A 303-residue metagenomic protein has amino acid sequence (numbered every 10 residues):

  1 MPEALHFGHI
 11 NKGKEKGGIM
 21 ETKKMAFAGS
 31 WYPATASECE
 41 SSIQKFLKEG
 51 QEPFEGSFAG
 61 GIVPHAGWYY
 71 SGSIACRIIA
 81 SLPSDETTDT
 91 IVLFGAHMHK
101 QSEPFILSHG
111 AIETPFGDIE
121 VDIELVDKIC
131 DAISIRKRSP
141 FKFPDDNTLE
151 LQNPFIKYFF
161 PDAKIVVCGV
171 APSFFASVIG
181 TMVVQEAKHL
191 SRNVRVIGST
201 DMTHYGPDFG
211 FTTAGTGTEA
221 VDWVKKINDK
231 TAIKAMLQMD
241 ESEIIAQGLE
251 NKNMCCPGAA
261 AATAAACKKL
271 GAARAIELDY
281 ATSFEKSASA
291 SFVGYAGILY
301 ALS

Functional and structural regions predicted by a protein language model:
M1-P2, M20: Accessible peptide chain termini
P2-E3, F7-G8: N-terminal amphipathic/hydrophobic targeting modules at extreme N-termini, encompassing cleavable Sec/SRP-type signal
H9-I19: Short, Lys/Arg-enriched N-terminal segments with co-localized hydrophobic residues within the first ~10-30 amino acids
E21-A265, K269-L270, R274, Y280-K286 (+3 more regions): Active-site histidine-anchored catalytic micro-motif
